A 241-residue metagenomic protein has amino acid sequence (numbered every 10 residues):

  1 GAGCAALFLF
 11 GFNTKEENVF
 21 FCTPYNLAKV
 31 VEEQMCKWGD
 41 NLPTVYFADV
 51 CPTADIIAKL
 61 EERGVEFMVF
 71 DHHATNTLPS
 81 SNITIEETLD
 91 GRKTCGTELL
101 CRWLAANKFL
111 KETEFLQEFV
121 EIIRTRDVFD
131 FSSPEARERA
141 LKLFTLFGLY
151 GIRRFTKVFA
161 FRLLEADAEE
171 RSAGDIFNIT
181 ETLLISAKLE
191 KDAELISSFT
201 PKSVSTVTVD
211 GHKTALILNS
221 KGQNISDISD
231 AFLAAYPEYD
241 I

Functional and structural regions predicted by a protein language model:
G1-T145, R154, E190, E194-I241: Replace "Mg2+/Mn2+-dependent" with "divalent metal-dependent
Y150-G151: Eukaryote-specific, cytoplasm-facing alpha-helical/coiled-coil scaffolding segments in long proteins
R154-K191: Long, charge-rich alpha-helical interaction segments
